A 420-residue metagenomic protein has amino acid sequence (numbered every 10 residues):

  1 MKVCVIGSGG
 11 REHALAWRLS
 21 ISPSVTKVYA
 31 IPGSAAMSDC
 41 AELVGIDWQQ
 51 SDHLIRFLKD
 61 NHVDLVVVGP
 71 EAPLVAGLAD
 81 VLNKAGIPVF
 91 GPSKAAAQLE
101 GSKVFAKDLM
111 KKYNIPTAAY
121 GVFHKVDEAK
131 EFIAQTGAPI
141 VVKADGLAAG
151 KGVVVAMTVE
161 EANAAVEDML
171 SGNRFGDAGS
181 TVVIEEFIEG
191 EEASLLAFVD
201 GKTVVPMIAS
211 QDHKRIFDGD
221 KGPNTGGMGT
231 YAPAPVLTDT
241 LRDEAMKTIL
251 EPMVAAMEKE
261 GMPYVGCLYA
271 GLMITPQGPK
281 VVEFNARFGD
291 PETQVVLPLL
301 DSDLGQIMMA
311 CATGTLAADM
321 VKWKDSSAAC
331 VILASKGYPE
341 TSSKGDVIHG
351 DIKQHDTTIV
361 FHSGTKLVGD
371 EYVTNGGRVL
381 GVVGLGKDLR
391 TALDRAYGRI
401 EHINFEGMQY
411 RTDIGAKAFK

Functional and structural regions predicted by a protein language model:
M1-K94: ATP-binding N-terminal substructure of ATP-dependent carboxylate-amine bond-forming enzymes
C4-V5, E100-T181, Q211, P235-E251: Active-site nucleotide/adenylate-binding loops and adjacent lid/helix of ATP-dependent enzymes
I21, A36-S38, F90, K112-N114 (+12 more regions): Solvent-exposed alpha-helices and their adjacent loops that cap or buttress functional pockets in soluble metabolic
S38-A41, I55, Q98-V104, F217-D218: Short, charged, surface-exposed secondary-structure boundary motifs
A156-T293: Internal nucleotide-binding/catalytic subdomain
M246-L268, N285-H355: Active-site "cap" helix and flanking loop/linker of ATP-utilizing ligase/carboxylase catalytic domains
A310-K420: Peripheral (often C-terminal) accessory segments that flank ATP-dependent C-N-forming ligase machineries
